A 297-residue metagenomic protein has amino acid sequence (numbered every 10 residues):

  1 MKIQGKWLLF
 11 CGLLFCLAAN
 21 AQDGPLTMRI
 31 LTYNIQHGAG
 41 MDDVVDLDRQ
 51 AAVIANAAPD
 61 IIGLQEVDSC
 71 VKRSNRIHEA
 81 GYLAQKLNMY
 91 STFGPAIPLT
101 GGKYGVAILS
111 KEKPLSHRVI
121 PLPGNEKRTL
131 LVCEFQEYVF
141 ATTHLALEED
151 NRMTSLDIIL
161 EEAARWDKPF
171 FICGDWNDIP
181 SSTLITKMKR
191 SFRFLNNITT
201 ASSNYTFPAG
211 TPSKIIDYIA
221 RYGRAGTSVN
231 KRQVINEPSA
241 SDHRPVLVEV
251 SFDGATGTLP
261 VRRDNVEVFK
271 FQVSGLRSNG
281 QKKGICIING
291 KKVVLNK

Functional and structural regions predicted by a protein language model:
K2, A19-K86, P98-G102, F252: N-terminal, active-site-proximal structural segment of metallo-dependent hydrolase catalytic domains
L9-C16: Bacterial N-terminal signal peptides
T27-A39, R118, V132-A146: Active-site-proximal beta-strand elements of phosphoester/diester hydrolases
M28-I35, Q50-S74, F140-T143, I159-R190 (+2 more regions): Active-site beta-strand/loop signature of hydrolases that rely on acidic residues for catalysis
D42-D43, V67-Y138, Q233-N236: Structured beta-strand-rich core segments of catalytic domains in phosphoester-bond hydrolases
V119, E149-N151, E161-F170, N177-G254: Metal-dependent phosphoester-hydrolase catalytic domains
D253-L276: Residue-level detector of functionally pivotal "anchor" positions at catalytic/ligand-binding pockets or at interdomain
I285-K297: C-terminal tail/sorting-segment detector
